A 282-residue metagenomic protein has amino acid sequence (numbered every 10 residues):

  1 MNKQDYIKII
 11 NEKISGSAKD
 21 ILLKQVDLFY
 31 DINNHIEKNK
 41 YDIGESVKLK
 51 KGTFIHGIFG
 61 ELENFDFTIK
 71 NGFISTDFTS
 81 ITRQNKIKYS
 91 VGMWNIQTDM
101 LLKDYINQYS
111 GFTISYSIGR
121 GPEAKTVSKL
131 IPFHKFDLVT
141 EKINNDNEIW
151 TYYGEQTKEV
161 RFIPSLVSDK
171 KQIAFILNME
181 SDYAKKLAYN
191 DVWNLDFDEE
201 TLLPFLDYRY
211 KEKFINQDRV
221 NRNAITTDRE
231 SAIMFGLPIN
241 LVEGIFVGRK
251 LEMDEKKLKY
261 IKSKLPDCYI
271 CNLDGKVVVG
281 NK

Functional and structural regions predicted by a protein language model:
M1-K282: NAD-dependent ADP-ribosyltransferases
